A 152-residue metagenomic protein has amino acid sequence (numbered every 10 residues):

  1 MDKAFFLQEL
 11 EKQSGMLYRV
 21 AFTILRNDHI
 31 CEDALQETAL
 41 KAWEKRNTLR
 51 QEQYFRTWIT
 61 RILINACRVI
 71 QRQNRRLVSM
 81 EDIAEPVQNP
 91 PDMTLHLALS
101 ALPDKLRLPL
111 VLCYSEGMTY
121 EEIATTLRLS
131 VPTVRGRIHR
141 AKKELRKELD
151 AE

Functional and structural regions predicted by a protein language model:
M1-R19, H29: A short, charge-rich alpha-helical start-of-domain segment used by transcription regulators
S14, Y18, A39, P103 (+2 more regions): C-terminal flanking helix
R19, D33-L40, E44, Q53-N65: Structural recognition of an alpha-helix C-terminal capping motif at a helix-to-coil junction
H29, E121, P132: Residues within helix-turn-helix
T48-R50, R61-M80, R140: Arg/Lys-rich amphipathic alpha helix in sigma70-family domain 2
I64, R68, L127-A151: DNA-recognition helix of helix-turn-helix
V69, N74-S100, T119-Y120: Internal acidic/polar
P109-C113: A short pre-motif secondary-structure segment
